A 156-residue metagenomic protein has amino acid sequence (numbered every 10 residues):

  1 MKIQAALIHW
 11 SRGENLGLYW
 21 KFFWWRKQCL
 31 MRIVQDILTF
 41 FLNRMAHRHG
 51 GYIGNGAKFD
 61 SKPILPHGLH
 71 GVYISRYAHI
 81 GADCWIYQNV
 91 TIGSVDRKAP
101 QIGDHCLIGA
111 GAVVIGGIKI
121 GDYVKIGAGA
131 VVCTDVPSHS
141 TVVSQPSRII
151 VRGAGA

Functional and structural regions predicted by a protein language model:
M1-G51, S147, A154-A156: Terminal amphipathic alpha-helical/low-complexity segments used for targeting or macromolecular assembly
H49, N55, D60-S61, P66-H67 (+12 more regions): Left-handed beta-helix
H70: Nucleotide-sugar-dependent
T134, R152-A154: Short alpha-helix boundary/capping motifs
